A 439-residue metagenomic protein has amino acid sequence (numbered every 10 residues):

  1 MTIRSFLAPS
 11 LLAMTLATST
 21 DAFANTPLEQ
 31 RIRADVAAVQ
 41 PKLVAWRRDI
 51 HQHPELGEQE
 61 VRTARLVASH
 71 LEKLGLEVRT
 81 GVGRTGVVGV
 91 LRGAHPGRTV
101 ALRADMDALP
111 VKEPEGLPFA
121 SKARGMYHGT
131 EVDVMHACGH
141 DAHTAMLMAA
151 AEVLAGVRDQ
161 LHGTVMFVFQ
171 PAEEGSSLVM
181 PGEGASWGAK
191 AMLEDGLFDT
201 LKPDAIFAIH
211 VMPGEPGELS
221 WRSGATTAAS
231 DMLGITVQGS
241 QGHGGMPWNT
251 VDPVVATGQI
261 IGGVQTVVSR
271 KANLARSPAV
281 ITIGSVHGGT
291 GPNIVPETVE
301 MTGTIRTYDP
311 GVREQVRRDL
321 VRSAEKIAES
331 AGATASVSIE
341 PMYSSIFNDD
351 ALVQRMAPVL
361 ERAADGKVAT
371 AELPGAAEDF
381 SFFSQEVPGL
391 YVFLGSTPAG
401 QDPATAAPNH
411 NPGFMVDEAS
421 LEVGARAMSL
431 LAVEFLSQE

Functional and structural regions predicted by a protein language model:
A8-D21: Bacterial N-terminal signal peptides
N25-H136, A142-T164: Acidic/His- and Gly-rich active-site-bordering loop/insert found across diverse amide/peptide-bond hydrolases
N25-P27, K73, V255-E439: Metal-dependent amide/peptide-bond hydrolase catalytic core, centered on the "pita-bread" metallohydrolase fold
V36-L43, R47, H51-P54, E58 (+13 more regions): Sec/Tat-exported extracytoplasmic proteins
A37-V44, P54-R65, A137, D141 (+6 more regions): Soluble non-cytosolic domains of exported or imported proteins
I50, G89, L102, H140 (+8 more regions): Divalent metal-coordination and catalytic microenvironments
L91, V237-G239, I305: Hydrophobic beta-strand positions in extracellular immunoglobulin-like domains
A123-M135, D141-A142, V153-R276, V280-S285 (+1 more regions): Histidine/acidic-residue-rich, glycine-tolerant segments that coordinate divalent metal ions
